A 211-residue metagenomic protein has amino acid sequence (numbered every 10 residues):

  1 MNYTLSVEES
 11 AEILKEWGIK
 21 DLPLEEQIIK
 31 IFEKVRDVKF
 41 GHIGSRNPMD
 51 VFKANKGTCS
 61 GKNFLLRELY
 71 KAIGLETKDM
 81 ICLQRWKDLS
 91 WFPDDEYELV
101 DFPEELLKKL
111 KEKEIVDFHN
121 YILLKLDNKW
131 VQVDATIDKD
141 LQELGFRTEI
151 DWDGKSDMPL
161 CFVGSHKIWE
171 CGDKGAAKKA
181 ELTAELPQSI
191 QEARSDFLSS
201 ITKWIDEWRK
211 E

Functional and structural regions predicted by a protein language model:
M1-G57, R67: Secondary-structure boundary elements
G18, G41-G44, G57, G61 (+5 more regions): Residue-identity detector for glycine
V38, I73, Y121, K125: Mid-sequence acidic-hydrophobic segments that form the walls of catalytic/ligand-binding cavities or oligomerization
G44-E112: Active-site neighborhood of thiol-dependent amide/isopeptide-bond enzymes
W86-E211: His-Asp-centered catalytic microenvironments across diverse enzyme cores, prominently the transglutaminase-like
